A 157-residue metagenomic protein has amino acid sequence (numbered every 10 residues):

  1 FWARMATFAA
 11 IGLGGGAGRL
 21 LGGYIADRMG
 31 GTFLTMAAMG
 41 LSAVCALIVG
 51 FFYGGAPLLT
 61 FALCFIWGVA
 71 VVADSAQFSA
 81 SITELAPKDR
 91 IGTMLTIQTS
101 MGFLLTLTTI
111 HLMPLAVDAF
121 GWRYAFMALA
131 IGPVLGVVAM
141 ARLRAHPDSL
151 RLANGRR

Functional and structural regions predicted by a protein language model:
F1-L13: Loop-to-transmembrane helix entry
G12-L20, T106-L107: Residue-level signature of mid-helix packing/kink "hotspots" within the transmembrane helices of 12-pass Major
R19-G30, V117: Helix-to-loop junctions at the C-terminal end of transmembrane segments in multipass secondary transporters
L20-Y24, H111, V138: Residue-level hotspots within transmembrane alpha-helices of multi-pass secondary transporters
M29-S81: C-terminal transmembrane helical hairpin of 12-TM major facilitator-type secondary transporters
G50, W122, A128-R157: Multi-pass alpha-helical transporter architecture, strongest for 12-TM Major Facilitator/SLC carriers used
E84-A119: A late C-terminal transmembrane helix in Major Facilitator Superfamily
